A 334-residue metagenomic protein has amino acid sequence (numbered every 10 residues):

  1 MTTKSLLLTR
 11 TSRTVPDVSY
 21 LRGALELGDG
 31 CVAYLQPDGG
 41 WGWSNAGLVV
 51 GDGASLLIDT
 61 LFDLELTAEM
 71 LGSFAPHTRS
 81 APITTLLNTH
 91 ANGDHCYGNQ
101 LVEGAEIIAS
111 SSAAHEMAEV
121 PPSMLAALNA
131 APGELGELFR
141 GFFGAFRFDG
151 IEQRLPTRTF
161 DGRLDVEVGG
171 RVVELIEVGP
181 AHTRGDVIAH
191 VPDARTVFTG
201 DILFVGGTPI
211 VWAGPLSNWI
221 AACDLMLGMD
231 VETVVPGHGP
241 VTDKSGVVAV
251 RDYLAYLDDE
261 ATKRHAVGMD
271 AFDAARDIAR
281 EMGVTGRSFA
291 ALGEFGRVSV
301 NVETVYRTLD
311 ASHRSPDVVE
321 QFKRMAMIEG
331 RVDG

Functional and structural regions predicted by a protein language model:
L6-L8, M269-G334: C-terminal regulatory/interaction regions
A24-P76, V187-G200: Conserved beta-strand hairpin/beta-sheet module of binuclear metal-dependent hydrolase folds, prominently
E26, A118-E177, D193, C223 (+1 more regions): Metallo-beta-lactamase
W43, L64-E65, A91-Y97, A114-A118 (+3 more regions): Active-site environment of divalent metal-dependent phosphoester hydrolases
G53-A54, E65-A109, M229: Active-site metal-binding motif and surrounding structural segment of the metallo-beta-lactamase
I58-T60, P82-A91, I108-S110, V178-G179 (+2 more regions): Active-site neighborhood of phospho(di)ester-bond hydrolases with catalytic His/Asp-centered motifs
G162-L164, V168-L227: Ligand/cofactor pocket segment of small-molecule handling proteins
T196, N218-A279: Divalent-metal (often Zn2+) His-rich catalytic cores of metallo-beta-lactamase-fold enzymes
